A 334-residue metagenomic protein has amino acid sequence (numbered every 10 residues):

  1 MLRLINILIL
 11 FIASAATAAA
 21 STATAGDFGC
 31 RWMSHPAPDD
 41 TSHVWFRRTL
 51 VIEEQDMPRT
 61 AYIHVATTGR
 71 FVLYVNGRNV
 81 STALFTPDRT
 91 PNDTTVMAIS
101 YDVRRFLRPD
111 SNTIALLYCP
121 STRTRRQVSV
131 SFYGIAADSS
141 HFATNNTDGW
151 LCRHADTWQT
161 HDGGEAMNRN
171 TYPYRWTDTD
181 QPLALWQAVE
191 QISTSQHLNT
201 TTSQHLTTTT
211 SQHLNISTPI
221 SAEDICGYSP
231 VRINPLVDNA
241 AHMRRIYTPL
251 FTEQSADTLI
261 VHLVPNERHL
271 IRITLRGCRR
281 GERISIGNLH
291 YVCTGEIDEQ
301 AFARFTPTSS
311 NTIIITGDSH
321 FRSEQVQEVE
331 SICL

Functional and structural regions predicted by a protein language model:
M1: Tryptophan-rich substrate-binding surfaces of secreted polymer-degrading and adhesive proteins
L4-A15: Sec-dependent N-terminal signal peptides
A13-G26: Bacterial Sec-dependent signal peptides at the C-terminal "C-region" and cleavage site
A23-T200, S211-L334: Extracellular/oxidizing-compartment recognition motifs
Q204-T207: Intrinsically disordered, low-complexity repeat regions of secreted/extracellular protein precursors
